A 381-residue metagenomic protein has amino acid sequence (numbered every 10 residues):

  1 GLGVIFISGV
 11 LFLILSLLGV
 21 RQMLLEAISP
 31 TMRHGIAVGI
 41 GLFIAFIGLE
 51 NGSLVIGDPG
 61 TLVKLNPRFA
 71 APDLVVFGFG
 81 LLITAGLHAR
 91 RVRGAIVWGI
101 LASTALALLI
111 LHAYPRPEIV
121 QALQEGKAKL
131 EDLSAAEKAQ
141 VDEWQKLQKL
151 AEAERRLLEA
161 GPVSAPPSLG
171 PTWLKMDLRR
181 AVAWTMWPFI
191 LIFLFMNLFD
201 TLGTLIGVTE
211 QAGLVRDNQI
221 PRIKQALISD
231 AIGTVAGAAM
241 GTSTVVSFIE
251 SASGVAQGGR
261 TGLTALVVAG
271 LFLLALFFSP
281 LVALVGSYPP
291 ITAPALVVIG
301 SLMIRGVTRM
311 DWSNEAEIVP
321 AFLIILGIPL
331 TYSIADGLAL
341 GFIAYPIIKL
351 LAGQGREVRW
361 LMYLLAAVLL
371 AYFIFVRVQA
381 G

Functional and structural regions predicted by a protein language model:
G1-A37, V208-V307: Helix-loop-helix junctions within the multi-pass membrane cores of secondary transporters/permeases
G1-G3, T31, G35, P72-V76 (+5 more regions): Loop-to-transmembrane alpha-helix initiation sites
G1-L2, E26-R33, T61-P72, H88-V92 (+4 more regions): Interfacial loop-to-helix junctions that mark the boundaries of transmembrane helices in multi-pass membrane
I7-S16, A37-G52, L74-A89, G99-H112 (+7 more regions): Hydrophobic core segments of alpha-helical transmembrane domains in multi-pass membrane transport and ion-translocation
I14-L15, R91-A95, L194-G203, G237-V245 (+2 more regions): Short helix-coil transition sites and intra-membrane helix breaks within transmembrane domains of multi-pass
S16-M23, I47-G60, Y114-E118, R377-G381: Transmembrane alpha-helix boundary signature
L62-N66, I100-K224, L369-A371: Helix-loop-helix hairpins and the membrane-proximal interhelical loops of multi-pass alpha-helical transport proteins
G86-V97, A256-G262, R305-A316, T331-A335 (+1 more regions): Membrane-helix interface "capping/anchor" motifs
